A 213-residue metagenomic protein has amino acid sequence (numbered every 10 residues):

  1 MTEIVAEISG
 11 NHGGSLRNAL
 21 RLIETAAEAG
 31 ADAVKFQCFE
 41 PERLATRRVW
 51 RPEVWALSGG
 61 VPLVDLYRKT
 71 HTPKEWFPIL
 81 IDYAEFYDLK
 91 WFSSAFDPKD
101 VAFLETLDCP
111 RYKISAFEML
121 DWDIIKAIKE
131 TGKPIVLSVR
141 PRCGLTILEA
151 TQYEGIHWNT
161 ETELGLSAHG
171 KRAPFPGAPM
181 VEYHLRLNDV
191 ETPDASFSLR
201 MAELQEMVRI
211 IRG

Functional and structural regions predicted by a protein language model:
M1-G213: Catalytic cores and adjacent flexible loops of soluble metabolic enzymes that perform enolate/carbanion chemistry on
